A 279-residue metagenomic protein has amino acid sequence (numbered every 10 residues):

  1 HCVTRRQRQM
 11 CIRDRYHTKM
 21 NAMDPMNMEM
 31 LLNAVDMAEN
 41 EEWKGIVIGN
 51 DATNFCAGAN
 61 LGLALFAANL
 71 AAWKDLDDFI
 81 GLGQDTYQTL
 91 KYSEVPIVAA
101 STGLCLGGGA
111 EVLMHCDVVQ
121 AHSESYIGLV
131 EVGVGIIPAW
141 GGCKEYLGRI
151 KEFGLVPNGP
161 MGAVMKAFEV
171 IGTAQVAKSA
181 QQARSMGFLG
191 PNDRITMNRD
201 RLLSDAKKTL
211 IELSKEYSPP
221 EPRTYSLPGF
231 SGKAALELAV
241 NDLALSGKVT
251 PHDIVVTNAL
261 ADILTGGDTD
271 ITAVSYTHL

Functional and structural regions predicted by a protein language model:
C2-R8, I12, H278: Single conserved hydrophobic/aromatic residue that forms the stacking wall/gate of nucleotide- or nucleobase-binding
R5-Q9, L203, K233-A244: NAD(P)-dependent dehydrogenase/reductase Rossmann-like domain
R13-R15, M28-K74, Q84-A100, H122-Y126: A structural preference for short, pocket-lining loop segments at secondary-structure junctions
M20-N21: Non-catalytic interaction/regulatory modules that flank or connect domains
L76-F79, Q84, Q88-R223: Conserved catalytic cores of soluble enzyme domains, especially glycine-rich substrate-binding beta-alpha loops
P228, G232-A235, K248: Conserved small-residue motifs centered on glycine
E237-L279: C-terminal extensions of enzymes
